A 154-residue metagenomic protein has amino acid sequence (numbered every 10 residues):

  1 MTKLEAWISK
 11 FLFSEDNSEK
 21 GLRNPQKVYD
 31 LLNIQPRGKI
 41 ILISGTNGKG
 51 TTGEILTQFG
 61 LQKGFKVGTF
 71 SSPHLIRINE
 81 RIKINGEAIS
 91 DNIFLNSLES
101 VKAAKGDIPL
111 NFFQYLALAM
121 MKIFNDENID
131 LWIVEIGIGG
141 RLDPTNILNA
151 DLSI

Functional and structural regions predicted by a protein language model:
M1-G45, T52-E54, Q58-K63, F70: Short functional linear segments
L22, Q26-R37, Q62-N149: ATP-dependent carboxylate-amine ligase catalytic core
G45-G48, E135: Conserved phosphate-binding and hydrolysis motifs of nucleotide-dependent enzymes
N47-K49, H74-L75: Short active-site-proximal "capping" loops at secondary-structure junctions
L152-I154: Conserved beta-strand/loop subsegment of P-loop NTPase cores
